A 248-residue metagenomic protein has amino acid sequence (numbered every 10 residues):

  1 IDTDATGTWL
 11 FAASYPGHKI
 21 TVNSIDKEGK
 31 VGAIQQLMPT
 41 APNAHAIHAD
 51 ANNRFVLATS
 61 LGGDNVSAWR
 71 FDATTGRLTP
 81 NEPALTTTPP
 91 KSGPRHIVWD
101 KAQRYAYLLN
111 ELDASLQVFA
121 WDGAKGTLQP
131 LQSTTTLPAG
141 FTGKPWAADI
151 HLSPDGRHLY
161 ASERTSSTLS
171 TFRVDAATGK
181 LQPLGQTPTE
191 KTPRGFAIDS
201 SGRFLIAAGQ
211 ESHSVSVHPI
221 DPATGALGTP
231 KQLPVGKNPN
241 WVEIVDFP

Functional and structural regions predicted by a protein language model:
I1-E28: Hydrophobic alpha-helical hairpins/lids featuring a short glycine-rich hinge
I1-W9, P39-F55, T87-Y105, T136-G156 (+2 more regions): Beta-rich, blade/repeat-based domains predominating in secreted/periplasmic proteins but also intracellular
D4, A12-Y15, D50, A58-L61 (+4 more regions): Conserved beta-strand positions in repeat-built beta-propeller and related beta-rich domains
H18-I20, D64-V66, A114-L116, S167-L169 (+1 more regions): Structural signal for beta-propeller blades
V22-K30, W69-L78, F119-L128, F172-G179 (+1 more regions): Short loop/turn segments immediately following beta-strands, especially the blade-tip and inter-blade linker loops
G32-P39, L78-T86, L128-T136, L181-P188 (+1 more regions): Beta-propeller fold detector
V56-A114: Loop-centered beta-sheet repeat module
S170-P219: C-terminal hydrophobic structural anchor segments that stabilize assembly/packing rather than catalytic chemistry
